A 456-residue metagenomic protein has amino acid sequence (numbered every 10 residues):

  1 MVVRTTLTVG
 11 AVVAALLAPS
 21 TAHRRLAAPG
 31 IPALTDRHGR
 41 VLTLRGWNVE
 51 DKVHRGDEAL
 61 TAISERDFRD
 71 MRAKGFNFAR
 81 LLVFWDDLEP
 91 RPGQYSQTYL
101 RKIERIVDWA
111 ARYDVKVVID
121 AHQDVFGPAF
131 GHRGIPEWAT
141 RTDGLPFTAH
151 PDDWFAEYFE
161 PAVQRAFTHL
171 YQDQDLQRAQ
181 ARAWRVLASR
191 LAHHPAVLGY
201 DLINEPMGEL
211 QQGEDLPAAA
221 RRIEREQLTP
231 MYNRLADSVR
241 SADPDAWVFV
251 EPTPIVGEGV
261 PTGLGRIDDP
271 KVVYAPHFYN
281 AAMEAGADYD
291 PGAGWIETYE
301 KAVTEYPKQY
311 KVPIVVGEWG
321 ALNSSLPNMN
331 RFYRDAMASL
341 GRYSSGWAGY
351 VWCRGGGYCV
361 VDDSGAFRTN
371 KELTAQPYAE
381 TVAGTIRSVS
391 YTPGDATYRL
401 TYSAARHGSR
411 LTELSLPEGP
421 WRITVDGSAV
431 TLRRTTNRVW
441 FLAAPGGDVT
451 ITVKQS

Functional and structural regions predicted by a protein language model:
M1-T21: Secretory targeting and sorting signals
L26-I31, P417-P420: A short, compositionally biased
P29-L44, N48-W247, P252-V260: Active-site mouth of glycoside hydrolases
G46-W47, V430-R434: Short clusters of small/polar residues that mark proteolytic maturation junctions
V53, N280-A282, C353-G355: Short loop/turn segments at secondary-structure transitions that flank enzyme active sites
G134-T142, L191, V260-D269, L326-L340: Short, electropositive alpha-helical surface patch
D153-A156, A275, S325-G427, T435-S456: Aromatic-rich peripheral "rim/lid" segments of glycoside hydrolase catalytic domains that contact and position glycan
L210-L322, G341, S345: Glycoside hydrolase catalytic-domain groove-lining segments
